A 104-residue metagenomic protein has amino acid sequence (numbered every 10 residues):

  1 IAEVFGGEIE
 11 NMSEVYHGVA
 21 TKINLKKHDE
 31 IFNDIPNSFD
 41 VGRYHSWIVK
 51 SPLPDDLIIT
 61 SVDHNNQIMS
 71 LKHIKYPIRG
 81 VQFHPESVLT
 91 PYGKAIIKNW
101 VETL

Functional and structural regions predicted by a protein language model:
I1-N33, I97-N99: Cysteine-nucleophile active-site neighborhood
V4-F5, S13, I35-P36, L53 (+2 more regions): Short, flexible helix/strand-to-coil boundary loops that buttress conserved ligand/catalytic motifs in alpha/beta
E14, L25, H73, F83-P85: Active-site donor-binding loop signature of nucleotide-sugar glycosyltransferases
E14-H17, N65, S87: Short, acidic/turn-prone active-site loops that include or flank metal/cofactor- and phosphate-binding residues
A20-K22, I68-S70, G80: Conserved hydrophobic/aromatic beta-strand scaffold that supports enzyme active sites
D29-K75: Catalytic beta-strand/loop cores that center a nucleophilic Ser/Cys/Thr and support acyl-enzyme chemistry
S38, K75, V81-P91: Phosphate-binding/catalytic loops
V88-L104: Acyltransferase
